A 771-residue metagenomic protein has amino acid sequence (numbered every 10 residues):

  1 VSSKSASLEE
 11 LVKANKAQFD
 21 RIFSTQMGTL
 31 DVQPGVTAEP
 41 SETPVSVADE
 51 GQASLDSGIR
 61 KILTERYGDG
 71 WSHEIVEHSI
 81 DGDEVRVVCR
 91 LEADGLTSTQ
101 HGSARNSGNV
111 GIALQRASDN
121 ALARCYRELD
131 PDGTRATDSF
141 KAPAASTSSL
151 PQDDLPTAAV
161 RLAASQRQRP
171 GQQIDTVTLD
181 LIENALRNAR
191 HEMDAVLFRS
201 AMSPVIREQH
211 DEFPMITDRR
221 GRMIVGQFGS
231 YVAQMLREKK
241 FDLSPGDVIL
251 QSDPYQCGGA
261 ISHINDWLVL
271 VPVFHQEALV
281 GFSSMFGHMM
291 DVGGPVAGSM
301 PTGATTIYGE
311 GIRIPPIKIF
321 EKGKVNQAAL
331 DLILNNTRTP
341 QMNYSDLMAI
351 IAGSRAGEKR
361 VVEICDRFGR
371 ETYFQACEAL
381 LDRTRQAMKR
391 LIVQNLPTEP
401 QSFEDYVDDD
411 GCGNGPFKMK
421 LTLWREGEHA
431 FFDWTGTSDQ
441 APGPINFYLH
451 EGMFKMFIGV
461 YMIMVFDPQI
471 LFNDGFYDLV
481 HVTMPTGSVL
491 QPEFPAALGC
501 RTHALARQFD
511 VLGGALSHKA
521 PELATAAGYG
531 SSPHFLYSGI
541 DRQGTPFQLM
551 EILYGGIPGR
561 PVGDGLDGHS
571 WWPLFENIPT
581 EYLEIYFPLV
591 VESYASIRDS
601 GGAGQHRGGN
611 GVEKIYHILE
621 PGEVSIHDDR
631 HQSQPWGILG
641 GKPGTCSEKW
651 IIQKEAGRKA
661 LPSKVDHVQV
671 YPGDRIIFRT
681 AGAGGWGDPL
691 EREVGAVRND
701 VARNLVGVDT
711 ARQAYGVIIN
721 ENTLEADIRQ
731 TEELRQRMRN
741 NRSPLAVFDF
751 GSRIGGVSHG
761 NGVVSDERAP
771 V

Functional and structural regions predicted by a protein language model:
V1: HhH-family (HhH-GPD) DNA N-glycosylase catalytic core used in base-excision repair
K4-F23: Short linear clamp-binding motif
A6, K13, P34-T37, S41-E50 (+3 more regions): Positively charged, aromatic-enriched nucleic acid-contacting surfaces
A48-A53, L179, E183: Short, N-terminal intrinsically disordered low-complexity segments that are rich in Pro/Gly and polar/charged residues
V160-P245, L250, P254-H275, L279-R768: Glycine/proline-enriched, intrinsically flexible loops and inter-domain linkers
